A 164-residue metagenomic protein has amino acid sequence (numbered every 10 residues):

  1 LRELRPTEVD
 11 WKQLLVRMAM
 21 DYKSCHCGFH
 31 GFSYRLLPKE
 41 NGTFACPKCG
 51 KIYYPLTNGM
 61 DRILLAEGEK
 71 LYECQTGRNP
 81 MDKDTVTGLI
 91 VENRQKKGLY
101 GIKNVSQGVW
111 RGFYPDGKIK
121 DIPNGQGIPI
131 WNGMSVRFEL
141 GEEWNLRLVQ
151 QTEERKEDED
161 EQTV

Functional and structural regions predicted by a protein language model:
R2-Y22: Terminal C-lobe "cap" of eukaryotic-type protein kinase domains
L15-S24, K51-M60: Short domain-boundary/entry signatures in modular proteins, especially in secreted/extracellular architectures
S24-G28, T43-C49: Short cysteine-rich clusters marking metal-coordination/redox-active sites
F29-E40, I52-Y54: Cys/His-rich microdomains that often coordinate metals
Y53-Q95: N-terminal beta-hairpin/loop module of FHA
I102-S106: Asparagine-centered strand-capping/turn motif at beta-strand->loop junctions
G108-R111: Short, solvent-exposed loop/linker segments at beta-strand-coil boundaries, enriched for Pro/Gly and Ser/Thr
F113-V164: C-terminal boundary/linker segments immediately following FHA domains
